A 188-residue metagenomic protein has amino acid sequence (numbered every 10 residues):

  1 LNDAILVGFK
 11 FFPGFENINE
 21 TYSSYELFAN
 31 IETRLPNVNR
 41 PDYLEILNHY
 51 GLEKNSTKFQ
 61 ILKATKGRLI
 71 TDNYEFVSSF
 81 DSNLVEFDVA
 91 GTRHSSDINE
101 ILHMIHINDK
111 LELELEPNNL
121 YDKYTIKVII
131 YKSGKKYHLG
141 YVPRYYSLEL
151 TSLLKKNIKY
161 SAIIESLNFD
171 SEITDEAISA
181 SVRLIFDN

Functional and structural regions predicted by a protein language model:
L1-N188: Conserved active-site motif detector
